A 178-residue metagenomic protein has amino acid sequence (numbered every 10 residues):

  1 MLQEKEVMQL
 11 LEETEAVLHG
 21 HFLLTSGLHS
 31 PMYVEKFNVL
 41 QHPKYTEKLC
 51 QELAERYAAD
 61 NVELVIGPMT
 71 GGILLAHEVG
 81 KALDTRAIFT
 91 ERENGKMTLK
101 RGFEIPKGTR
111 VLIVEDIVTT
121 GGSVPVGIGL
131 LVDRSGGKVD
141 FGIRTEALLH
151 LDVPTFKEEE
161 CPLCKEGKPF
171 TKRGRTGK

Functional and structural regions predicted by a protein language model:
M1-V114, T119-K178: PRPP-associated nucleotide enzymes
